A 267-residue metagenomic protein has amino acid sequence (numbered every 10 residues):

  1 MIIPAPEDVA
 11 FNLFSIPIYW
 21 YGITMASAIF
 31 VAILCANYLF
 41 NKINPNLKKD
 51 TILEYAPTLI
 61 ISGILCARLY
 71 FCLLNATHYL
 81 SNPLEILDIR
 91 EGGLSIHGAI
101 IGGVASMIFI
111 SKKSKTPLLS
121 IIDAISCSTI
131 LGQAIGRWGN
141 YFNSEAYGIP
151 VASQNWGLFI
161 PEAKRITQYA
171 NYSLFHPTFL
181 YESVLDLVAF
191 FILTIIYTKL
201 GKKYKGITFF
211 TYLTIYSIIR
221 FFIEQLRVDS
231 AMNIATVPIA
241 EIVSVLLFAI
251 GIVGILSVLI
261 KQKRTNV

Functional and structural regions predicted by a protein language model:
M1-V267: A feature for loop-to-transmembrane-helix boundaries and adjacent hydrophobic helices in multi-pass integral membrane
